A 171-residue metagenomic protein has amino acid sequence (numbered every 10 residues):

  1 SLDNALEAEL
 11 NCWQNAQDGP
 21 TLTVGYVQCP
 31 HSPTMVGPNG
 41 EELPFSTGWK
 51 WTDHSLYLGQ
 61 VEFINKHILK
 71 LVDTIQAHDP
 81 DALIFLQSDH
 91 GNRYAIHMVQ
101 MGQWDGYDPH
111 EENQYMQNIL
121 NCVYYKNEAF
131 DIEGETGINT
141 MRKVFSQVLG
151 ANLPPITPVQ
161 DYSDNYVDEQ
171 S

Functional and structural regions predicted by a protein language model:
S1-S171: Catalytic domains that recognize anionic headgroups
